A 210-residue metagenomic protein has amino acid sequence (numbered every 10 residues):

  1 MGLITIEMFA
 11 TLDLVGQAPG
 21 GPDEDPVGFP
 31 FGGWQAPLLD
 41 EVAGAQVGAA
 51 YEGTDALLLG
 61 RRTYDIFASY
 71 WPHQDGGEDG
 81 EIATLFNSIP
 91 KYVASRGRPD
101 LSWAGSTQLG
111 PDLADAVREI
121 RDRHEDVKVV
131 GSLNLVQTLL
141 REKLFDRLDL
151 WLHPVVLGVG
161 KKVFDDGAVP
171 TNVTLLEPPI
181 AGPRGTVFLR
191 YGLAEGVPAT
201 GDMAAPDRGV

Functional and structural regions predicted by a protein language model:
M1-L144, P154-V210: Portal/gating segments that form or line small-molecule/metal binding sites
W151: Non-cysteine beta-strand/loop elements that form the S-adenosyl-L-methionine
